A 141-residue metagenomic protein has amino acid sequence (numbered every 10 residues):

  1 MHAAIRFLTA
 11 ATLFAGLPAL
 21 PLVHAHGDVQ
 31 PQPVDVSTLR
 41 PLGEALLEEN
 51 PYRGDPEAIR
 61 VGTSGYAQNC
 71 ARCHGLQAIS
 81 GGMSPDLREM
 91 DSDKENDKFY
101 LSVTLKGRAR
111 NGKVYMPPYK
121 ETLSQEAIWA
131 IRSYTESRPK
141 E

Functional and structural regions predicted by a protein language model:
M1-R6: Positively charged n-region of N-terminal signal peptides that target proteins for export
T9-P18: Bacterial N-terminal signal peptides
H24-H26: Boundary of Sec targeting at the N-terminus
P31-G65: Electrostatic cytochrome c docking/interface patches
E57-V61, G75, I79-L105: Gly/Gly-Pro-rich "capping" loops immediately C-terminal to redox-active cysteine motifs in periplasmic/lumenal
G62, Y66-L76, M116, I131-T135: The canonical Cys-X-X-Cys-His
E89-E141: Extracytoplasmic electron-transfer domains, predominantly the class I c-type cytochrome c fold
